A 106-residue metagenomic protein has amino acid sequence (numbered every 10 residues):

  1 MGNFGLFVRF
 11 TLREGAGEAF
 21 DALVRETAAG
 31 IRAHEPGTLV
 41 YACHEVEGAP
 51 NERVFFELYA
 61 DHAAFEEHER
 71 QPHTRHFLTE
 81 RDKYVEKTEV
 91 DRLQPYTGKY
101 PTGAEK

Functional and structural regions predicted by a protein language model:
G2, A42-N51, F77-K106: Glycine-rich beta-strand-turn "strand-cap" elements at beta-sheet edges
N3-T11, V40-R70: Short, well-ordered beta-strand segments in beta-rich or mixed alpha/beta enzyme and ligand-binding folds
F4-H34, T38-C43: N-terminal first-folded block
G15, E26, P50, P72 (+1 more regions): Short alpha-helical
E26-L39, L58-R92: An amphipathic, aromatic/His-enriched active-site/gating alpha helix that lines ligand/cofactor pockets
